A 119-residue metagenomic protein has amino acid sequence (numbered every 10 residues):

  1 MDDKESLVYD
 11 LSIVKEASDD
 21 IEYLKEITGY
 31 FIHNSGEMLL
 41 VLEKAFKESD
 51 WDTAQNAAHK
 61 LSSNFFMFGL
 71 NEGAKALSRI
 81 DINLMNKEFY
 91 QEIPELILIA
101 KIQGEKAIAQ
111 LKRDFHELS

Functional and structural regions predicted by a protein language model:
M1-N56, K60-S62, F66-S119: Two-component system phosphorelay core
